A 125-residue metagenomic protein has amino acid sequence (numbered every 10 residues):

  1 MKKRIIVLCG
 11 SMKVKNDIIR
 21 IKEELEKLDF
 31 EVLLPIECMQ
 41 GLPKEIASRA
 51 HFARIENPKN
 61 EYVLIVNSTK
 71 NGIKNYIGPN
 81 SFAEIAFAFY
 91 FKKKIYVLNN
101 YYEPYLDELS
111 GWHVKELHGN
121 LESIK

Functional and structural regions predicted by a protein language model:
M1-K125: Conserved catalytic or regulatory cores that recognize and/or transform ribose-phosphate-containing ligands
